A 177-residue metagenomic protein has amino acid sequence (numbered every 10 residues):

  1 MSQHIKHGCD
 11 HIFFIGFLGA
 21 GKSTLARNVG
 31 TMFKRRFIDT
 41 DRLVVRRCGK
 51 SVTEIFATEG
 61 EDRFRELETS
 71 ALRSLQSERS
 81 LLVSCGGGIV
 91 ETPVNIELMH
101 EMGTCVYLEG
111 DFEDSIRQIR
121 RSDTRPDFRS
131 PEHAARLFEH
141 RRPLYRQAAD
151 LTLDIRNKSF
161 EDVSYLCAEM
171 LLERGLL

Functional and structural regions predicted by a protein language model:
S2-G8, N28, M32, T104 (+2 more regions): NTP-dependent small-molecule kinase module
F14: Hydrophobic anchor at the beta1->P-loop junction of P-loop NTPases
F17: P-loop (Walker A) phosphate-binding loop of NTP-binding proteins
K22: Conserved lysine of the Walker
L25: Hydrophobic positions on the alpha1 helix immediately C-terminal to the Walker A/P-loop
T40-L98, L144: ATP-dependent small-molecule kinase phosphotransfer cores that center on conserved nucleotide phosphate-binding segments
G87-I89, D111-E113, K158: Short glycine-rich anion-binding loops that position phosphate/pyrophosphate groups of nucleotides and phosphorylated
E101-P143: A glycine- and Lys/Arg-enriched "phosphate-lid" helix/loop adjacent to the NTP-binding pocket of small-molecule kinases
